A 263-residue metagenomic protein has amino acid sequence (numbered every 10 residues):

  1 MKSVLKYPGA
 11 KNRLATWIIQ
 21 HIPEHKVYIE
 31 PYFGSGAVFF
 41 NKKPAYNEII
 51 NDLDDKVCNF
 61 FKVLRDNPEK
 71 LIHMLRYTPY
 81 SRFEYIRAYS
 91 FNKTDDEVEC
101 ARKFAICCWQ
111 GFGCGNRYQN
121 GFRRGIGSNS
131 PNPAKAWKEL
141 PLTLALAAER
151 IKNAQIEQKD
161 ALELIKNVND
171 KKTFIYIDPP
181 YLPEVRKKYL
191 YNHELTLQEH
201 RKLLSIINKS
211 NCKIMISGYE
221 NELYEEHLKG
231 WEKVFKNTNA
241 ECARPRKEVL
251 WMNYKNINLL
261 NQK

Functional and structural regions predicted by a protein language model:
M1-L14, H21-I22, R65-Y176, P180-K188 (+1 more regions): SAM-dependent nucleic-acid methyltransferase catalytic core
N12, S35-F39, D54-V57, Q110-G113 (+5 more regions): Short, solvent-exposed loop/turn segments at secondary-structure junctions
Q20-F91: SAM cofactor-binding core of SAM-dependent methyltransferases, primarily the Rossmann-like beta-alpha-beta module
H25-Y28, A45, R102, D170-K172 (+1 more regions): A general structural motif
P31-Y32, N51-D52, E157-K159, I177-P179 (+1 more regions): Short His-Asn-centered micro-motif
F39-P44, N167-D170, E222-G230: Short loop/helix-cap segments at secondary-structure boundaries that form the rim of catalytic
H193-K263: Long, positively charged, glycine-interspersed low-complexity recognition regions
